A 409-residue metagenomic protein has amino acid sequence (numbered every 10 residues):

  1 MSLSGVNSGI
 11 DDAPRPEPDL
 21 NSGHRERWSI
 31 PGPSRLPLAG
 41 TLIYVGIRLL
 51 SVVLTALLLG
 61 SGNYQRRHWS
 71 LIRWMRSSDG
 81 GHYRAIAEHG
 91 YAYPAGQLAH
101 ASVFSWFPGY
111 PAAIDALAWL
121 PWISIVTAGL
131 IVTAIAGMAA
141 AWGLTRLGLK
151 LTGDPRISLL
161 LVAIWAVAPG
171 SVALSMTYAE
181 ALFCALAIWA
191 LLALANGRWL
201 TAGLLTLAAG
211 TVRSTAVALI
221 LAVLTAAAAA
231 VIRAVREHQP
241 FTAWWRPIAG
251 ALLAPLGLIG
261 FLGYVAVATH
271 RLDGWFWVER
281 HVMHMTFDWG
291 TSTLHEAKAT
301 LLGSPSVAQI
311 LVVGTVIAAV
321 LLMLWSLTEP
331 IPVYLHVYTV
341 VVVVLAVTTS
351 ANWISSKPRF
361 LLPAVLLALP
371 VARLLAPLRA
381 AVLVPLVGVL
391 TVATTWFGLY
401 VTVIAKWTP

Functional and structural regions predicted by a protein language model:
I47-N63, M75, I220-L322, I331-T339: Membrane-lumen/periplasm interface segments of specific transmembrane helices in polyprenyl phosphate-linked
S77-A92, A99-W122, W289-T293: Short hydrophobic/aromatic helix or loop-helix immediately within or flanking a transmembrane segment in polytopic
A101-F104, P108, A112, L120-A139 (+1 more regions): Loop-to-helix entry region of an early transmembrane alpha helix in multi-pass inner-membrane enzymes
S124-T127, T145-V167, T201, V333 (+1 more regions): Transmembrane-helix signature of polytopic, membrane-embedded enzymes that assemble or transfer cell-envelope glycans
A128-L151, L321-W325: Transmembrane-helix motifs of polytopic, lipid-linked glycan transferases
V132-A136, P155-R156, L160-W189, A209-L219 (+2 more regions): Multi-pass, polyprenyl lipid-linked donor-dependent membrane glycosyltransferases
T152, A190-T201, L375: Membrane-interface transmembrane helices that cradle and orient dolichyl/undecaprenyl
A251-P255, P377-W407: Signature aromatic-anchored transmembrane alpha helix within multi-pass, membrane-resident enzymes that catalyze glycan
